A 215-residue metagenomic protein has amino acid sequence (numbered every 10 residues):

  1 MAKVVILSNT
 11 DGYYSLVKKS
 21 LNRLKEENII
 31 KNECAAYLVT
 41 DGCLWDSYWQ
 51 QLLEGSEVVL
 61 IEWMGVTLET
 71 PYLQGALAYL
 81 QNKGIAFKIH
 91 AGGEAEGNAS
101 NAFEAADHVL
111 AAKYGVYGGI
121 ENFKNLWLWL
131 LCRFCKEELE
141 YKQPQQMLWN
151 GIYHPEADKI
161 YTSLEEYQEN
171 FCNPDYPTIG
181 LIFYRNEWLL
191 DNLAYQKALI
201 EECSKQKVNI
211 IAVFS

Functional and structural regions predicted by a protein language model:
M1-S215: An N-terminal assembly and electron-transfer interface module characteristic of large anaerobic redox and radical
